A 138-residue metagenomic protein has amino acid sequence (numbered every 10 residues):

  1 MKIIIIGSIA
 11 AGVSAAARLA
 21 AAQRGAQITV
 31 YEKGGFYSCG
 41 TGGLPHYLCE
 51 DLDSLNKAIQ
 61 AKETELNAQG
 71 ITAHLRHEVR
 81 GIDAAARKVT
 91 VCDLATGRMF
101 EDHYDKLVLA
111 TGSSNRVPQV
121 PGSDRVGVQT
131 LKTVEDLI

Functional and structural regions predicted by a protein language model:
M1-I4, I59, E63-I138: FAD-binding core/adjacent interface of flavoenzyme oxidoreductases
M1-R76: Beta1-alpha1 glycine-rich phosphate/pyrophosphate-binding loop at the start of Rossmann-like nucleotide-binding domains
